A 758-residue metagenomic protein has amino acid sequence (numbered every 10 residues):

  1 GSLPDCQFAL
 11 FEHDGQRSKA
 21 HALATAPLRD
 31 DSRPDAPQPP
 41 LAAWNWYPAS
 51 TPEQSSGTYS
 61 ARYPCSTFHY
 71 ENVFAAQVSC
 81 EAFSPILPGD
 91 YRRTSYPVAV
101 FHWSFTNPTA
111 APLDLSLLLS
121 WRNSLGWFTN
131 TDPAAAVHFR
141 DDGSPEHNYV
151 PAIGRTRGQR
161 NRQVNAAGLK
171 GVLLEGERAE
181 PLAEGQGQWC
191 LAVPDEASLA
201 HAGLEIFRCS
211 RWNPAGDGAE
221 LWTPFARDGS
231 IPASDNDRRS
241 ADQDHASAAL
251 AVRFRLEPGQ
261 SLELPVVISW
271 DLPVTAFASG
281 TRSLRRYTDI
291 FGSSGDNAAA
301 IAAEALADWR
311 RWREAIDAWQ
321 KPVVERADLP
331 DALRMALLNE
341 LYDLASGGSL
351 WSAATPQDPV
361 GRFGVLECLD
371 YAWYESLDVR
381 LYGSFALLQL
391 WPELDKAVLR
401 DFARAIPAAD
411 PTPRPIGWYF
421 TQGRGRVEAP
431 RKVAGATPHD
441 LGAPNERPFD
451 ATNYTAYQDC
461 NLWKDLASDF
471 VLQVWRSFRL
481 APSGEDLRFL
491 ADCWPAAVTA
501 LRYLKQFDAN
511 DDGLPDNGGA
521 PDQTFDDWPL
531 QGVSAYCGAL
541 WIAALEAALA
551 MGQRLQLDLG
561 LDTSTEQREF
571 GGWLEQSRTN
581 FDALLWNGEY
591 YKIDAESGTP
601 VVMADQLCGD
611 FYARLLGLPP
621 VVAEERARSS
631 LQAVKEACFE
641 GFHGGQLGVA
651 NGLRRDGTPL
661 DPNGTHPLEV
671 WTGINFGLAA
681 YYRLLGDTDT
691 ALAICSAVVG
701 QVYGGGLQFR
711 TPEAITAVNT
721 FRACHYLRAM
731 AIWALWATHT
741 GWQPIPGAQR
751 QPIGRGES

Functional and structural regions predicted by a protein language model:
S2-A20, Y59-R62, E71-A76, N107-A111 (+5 more regions): Short, solvent-exposed loop/edge-beta patches enriched in aromatic
L3-D5, F11-C80, P88-Y91, G677-S758: Non-catalytic C-terminal accessory modules of carbohydrate-active enzymes
L10, D31-A36, N107, Q163-N165 (+8 more regions): Aromatic-rich carbohydrate-recognition surfaces in CAZymes
L41-Y59, C65, F83-S95, D142-R162 (+4 more regions): Aromatic/His-enriched, Gly/Pro-containing loop or helix-boundary segments that lie immediately adjacent to catalytic
N72-A75, S84-V98, H102-L377, P392-A397 (+4 more regions): Acidic/polar, glycine-enriched structural segments that form the non-catalytic walls/loops of the carbohydrate-binding
L329-C368, P407-N461, A509-G532, Q576-T672 (+2 more regions): Extended glycan-interaction surfaces of carbohydrate-active proteins
L377-P407, A467-D469, L480, P495 (+7 more regions): Active-site core of glycosidic bond-cleaving carbohydrate-active enzymes
